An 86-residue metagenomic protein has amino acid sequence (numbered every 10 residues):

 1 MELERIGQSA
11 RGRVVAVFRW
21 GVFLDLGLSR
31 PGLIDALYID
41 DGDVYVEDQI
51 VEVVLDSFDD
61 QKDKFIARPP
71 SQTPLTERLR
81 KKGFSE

Functional and structural regions predicted by a protein language model:
M1-E86: Single-stranded RNA-binding regions, centering on S1/OB-family and related RNA-binding modules
